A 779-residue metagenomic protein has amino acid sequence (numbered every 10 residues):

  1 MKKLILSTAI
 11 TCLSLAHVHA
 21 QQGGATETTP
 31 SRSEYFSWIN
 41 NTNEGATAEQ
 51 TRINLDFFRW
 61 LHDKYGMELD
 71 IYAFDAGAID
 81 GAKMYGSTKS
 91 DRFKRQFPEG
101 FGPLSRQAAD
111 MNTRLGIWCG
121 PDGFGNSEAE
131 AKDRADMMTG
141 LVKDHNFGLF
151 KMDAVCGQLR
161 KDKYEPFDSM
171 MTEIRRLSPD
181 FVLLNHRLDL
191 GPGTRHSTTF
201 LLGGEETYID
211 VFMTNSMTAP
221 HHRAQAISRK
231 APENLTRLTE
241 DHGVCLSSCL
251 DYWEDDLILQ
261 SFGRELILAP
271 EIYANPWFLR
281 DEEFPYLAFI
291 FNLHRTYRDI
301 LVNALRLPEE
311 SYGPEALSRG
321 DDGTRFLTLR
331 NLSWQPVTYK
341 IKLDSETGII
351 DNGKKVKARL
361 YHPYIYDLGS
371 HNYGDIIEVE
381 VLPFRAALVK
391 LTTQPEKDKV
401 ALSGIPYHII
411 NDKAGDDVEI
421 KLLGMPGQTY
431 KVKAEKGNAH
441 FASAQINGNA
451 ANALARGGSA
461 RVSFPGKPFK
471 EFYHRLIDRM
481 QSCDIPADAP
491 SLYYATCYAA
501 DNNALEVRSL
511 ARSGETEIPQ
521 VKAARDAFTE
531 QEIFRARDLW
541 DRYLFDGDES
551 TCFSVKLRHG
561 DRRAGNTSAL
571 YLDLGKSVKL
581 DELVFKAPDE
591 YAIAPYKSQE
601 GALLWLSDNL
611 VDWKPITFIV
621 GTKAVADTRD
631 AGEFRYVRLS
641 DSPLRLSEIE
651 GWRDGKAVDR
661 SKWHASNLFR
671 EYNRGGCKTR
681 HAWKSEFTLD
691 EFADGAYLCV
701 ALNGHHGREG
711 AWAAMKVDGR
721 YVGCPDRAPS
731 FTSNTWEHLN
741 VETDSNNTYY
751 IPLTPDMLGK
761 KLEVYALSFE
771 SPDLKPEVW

Functional and structural regions predicted by a protein language model:
S7-S14: Bacterial N-terminal signal peptides
A20, D548-D612, A626-E671, C699-H705 (+2 more regions): Aromatic, loop-rich ligand-recognition surfaces of beta-strand-rich domains
Q21-G116, D122, L268, A274-E309 (+12 more regions): Conserved structural scaffold segments of CAZyme catalytic domains across common CAZy folds
E68-E254, E648: Aromatic- and carboxylate-enriched substrate-binding clefts and catalytic-loop regions of carbohydrate-active enzymes
M171-T172, L177-Y366, N372, I376-L388: Active-site-proximal substrate-binding groove within the catalytic cores of carbohydrate-active enzymes
N303-T324, P395-Q428, S666-E691: Surface beta-strand/loop "capping" patches
S311-L317, S554-S577, P588, G675-E691 (+1 more regions): Short beta-strands within extracellular/lumenal beta-sheet-rich domains
D322, L329-A527, E532, A536-S550 (+6 more regions): C-terminal beta-sandwich/jelly-roll accessory domains of carbohydrate-active enzymes
